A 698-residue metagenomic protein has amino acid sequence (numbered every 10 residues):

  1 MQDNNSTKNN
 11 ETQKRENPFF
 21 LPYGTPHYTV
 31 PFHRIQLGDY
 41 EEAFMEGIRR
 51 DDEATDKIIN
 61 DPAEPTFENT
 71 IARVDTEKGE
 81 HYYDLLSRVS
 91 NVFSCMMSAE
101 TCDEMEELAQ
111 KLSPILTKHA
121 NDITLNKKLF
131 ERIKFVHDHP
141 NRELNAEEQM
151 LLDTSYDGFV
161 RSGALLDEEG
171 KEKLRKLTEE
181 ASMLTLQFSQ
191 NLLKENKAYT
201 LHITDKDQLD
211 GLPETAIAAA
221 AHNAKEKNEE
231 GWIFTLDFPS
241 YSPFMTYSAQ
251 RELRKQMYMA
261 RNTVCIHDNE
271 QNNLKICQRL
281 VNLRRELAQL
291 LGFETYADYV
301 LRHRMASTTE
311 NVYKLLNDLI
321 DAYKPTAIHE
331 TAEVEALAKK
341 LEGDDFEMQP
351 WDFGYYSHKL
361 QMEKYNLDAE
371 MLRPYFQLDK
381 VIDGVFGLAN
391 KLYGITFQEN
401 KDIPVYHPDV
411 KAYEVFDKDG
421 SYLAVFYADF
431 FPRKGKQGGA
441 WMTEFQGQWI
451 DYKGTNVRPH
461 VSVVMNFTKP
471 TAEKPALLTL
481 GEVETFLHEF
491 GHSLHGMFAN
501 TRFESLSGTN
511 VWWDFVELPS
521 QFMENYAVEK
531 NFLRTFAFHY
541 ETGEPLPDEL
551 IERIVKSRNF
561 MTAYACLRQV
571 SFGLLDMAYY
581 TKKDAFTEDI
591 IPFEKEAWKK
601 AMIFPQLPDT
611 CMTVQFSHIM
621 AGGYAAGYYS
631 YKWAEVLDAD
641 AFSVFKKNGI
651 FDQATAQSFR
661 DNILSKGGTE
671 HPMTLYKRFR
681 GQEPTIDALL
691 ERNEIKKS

Functional and structural regions predicted by a protein language model:
Q2-L212, F645: N-terminal helix-rich structural modules
N9-Q36, E42, E46, G231-I233 (+9 more regions): C-terminal, non-catalytic "cap/extension" segments appended to globular domains
G24-D39, N91-L112, K134-K176, T235-K275 (+6 more regions): Short His/Asp/Glu-rich catalytic/ion-coordination signatures at enzyme active sites or charged loops
R49, E53, K57-F67, L85-S98 (+23 more regions): Intrinsically disordered or highly flexible coil/loop and linker segments, enriched in small and charged/polar residues
Y83-V92, D153, D157, M259 (+3 more regions): Short, hydrophobic/amphipathic alpha-helical patches that form generic packing surfaces within helical domains
E147, L151-L152, R175, M183 (+9 more regions): Active-site-proximal, well-structured secondary-structure segments within enzyme catalytic domains
N273-R285, V457-V463, T501, K666-G668: Short, hydrophobic/aliphatic alpha-helical segments
T468-L487: Short pre-active-site segment immediately N-terminal to the catalytic Zn-binding motif
